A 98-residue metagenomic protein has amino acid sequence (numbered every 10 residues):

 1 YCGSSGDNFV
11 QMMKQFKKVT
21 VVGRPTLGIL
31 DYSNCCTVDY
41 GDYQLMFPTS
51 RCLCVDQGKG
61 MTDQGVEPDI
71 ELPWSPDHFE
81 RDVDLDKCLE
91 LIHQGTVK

Functional and structural regions predicted by a protein language model:
Y1-K98: C-terminal "post-core" interaction segments
